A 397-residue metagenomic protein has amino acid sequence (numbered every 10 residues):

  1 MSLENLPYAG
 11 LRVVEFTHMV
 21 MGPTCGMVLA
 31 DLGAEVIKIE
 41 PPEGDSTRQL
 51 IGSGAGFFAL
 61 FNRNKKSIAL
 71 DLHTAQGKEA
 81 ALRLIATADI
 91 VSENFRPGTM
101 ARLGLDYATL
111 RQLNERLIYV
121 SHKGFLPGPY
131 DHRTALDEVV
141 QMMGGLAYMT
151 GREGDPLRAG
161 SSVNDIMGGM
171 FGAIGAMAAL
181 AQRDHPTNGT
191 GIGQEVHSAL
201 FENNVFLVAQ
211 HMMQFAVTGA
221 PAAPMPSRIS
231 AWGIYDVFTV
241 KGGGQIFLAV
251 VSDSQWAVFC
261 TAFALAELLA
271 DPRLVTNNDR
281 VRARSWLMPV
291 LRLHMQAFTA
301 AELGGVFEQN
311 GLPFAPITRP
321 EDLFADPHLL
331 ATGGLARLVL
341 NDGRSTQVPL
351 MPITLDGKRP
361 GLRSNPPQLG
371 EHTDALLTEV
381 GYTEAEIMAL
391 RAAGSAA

Functional and structural regions predicted by a protein language model:
M1-G189, Q368, D374-A397: N-terminal helix-loop segment corresponding to the beta1-alpha1 unit of nucleotide/adenylate-binding folds
M1-R12, A222, T239-K241, D322-A397: Terminal low-complexity tails and localization/encapsulation signals of metabolic enzymes
V36, E308-D322, T383-M388: Short, well-structured beta-strand/strand-turn elements
E43, G124-L126, L200-V205, G242-G244 (+2 more regions): Glycine-rich beta-alpha junction loops
E153-S161, D184-N204, A223-S230, P272-V275: Conserved Rossmann-fold dehydrogenase catalytic segment
S162-M177, L200-V208, V251, Q255: Mid-domain beta-loop-alpha active-site segment that forms a flexible, acidic cofactor/metal-binding surface
G169-Q194, F206-T218, C260-E267: Oxidoreductase and adenylate-handling cofactor-binding alpha/beta cores
I234-N310, F314: Aromatic-enriched alpha-helical interface/lid elements that frame and gate functional surfaces
